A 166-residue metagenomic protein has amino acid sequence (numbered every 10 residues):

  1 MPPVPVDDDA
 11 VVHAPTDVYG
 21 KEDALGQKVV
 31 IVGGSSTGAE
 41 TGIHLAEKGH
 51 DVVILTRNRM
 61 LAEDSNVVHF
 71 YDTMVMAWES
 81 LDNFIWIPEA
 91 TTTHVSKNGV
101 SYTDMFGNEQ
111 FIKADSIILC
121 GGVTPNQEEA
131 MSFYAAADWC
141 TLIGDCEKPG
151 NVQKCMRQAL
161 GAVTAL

Functional and structural regions predicted by a protein language model:
M1-P2, P88-G99: A conserved short coil-to-beta-strand element within the FAD-binding core of flavoproteins
P2-V4, V11-S65, D104-L166: Rossmann-like dinucleotide/flavin-binding elements
P5-D8, S80, W86, A136: Short, structurally constrained coil/turn elements that cap an alpha-helix or connect an alpha-helix to the following
H13, W78-T92: A conserved beta-strand/loop element that lines the FAD pocket in flavoprotein oxidoreductases
F70-T73, A159-G161: Short, hinge-like loop/turn segments at secondary-structure boundaries
T73-M76, I117: Acidic, Ser/Thr-rich peripheral helices and adjacent loops at domain boundaries
A77-W78, F133: A generic structural signal for nonpolar/aromatic side chains embedded in well-ordered alpha-helices
